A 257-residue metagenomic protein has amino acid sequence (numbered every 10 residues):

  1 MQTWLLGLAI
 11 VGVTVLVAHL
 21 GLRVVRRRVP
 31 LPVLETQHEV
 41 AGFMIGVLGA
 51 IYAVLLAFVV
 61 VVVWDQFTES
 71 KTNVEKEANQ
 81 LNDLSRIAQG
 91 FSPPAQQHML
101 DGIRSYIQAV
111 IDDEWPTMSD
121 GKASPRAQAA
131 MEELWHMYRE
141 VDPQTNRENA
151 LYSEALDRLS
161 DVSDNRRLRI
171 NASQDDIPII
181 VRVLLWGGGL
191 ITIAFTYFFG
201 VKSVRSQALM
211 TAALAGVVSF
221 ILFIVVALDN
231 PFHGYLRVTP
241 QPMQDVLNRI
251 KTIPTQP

Functional and structural regions predicted by a protein language model:
T3-V29, V40, N171-P257: Alpha-helical transmembrane anchor segments
R28-V40, K76, E154, R158 (+1 more regions): Juxtamembrane loop-helix boundary motifs flanking transmembrane segments in multi-pass membrane proteins
H38, V59-Q66, D113-T117: Short, charged, low-complexity loops and linkers
G42-V59: A generic, lipid-embedded transmembrane alpha helix
V54-E75, D229: Transmembrane signal-anchor/signal-peptide helices with a preference for the extracytoplasmic
N73-G90, T239-I253: Short extracytoplasmic/periplasmic juxtamembrane "stem" segments immediately C-terminal to an N-terminal membrane anchor
D83-Q174: Structured inter-helical modules in multipass membrane proteins
